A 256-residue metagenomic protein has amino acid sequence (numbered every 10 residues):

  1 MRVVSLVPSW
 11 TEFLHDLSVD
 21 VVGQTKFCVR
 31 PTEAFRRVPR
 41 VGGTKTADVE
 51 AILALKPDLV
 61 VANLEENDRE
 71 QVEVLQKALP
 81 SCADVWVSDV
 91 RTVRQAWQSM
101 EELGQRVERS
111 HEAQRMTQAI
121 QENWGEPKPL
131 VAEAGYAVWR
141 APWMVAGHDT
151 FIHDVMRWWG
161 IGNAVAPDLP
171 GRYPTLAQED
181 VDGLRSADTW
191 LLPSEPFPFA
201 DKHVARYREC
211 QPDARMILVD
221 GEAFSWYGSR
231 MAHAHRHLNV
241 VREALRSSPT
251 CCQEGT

Functional and structural regions predicted by a protein language model:
M1-T256: N-terminal ligand-binding lobe of clamshell/alpha-beta domains
